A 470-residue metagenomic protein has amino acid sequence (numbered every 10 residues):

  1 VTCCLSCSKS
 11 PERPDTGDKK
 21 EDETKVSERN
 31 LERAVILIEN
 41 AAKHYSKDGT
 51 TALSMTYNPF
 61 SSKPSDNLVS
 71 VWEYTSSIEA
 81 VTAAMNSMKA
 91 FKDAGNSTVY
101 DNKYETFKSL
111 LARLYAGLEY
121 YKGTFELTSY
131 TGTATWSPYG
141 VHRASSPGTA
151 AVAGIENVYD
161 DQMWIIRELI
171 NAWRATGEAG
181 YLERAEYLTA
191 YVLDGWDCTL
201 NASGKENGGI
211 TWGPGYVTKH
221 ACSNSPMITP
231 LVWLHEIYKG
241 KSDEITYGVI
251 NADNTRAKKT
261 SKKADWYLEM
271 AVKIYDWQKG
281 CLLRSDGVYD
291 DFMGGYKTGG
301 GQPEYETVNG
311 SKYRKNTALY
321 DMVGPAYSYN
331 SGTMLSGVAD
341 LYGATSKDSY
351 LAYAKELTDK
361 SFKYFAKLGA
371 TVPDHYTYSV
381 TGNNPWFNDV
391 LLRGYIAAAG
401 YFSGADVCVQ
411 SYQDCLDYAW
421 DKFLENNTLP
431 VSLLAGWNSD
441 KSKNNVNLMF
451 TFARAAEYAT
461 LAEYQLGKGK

Functional and structural regions predicted by a protein language model:
V1-L31: Bacterial Sec-dependent N-terminal signal peptides
D22, G140-I155, A252-W266, K312-G324: Intrinsically disordered, low-complexity acidic Ser/Thr-rich regulatory segments
D22-D160, K219, A326, S349-K470: CBM-like carbohydrate-recognition segments
N40, A83, R113, G117 (+12 more regions): Alpha-helical scaffold segments in carbohydrate-active enzymes
A80, W164, E168-N171, P230 (+2 more regions): "A position-specific structural signal for the A-helix of alpha-solenoid helical repeats
V81, M88, T176, L231 (+5 more regions): Long alpha-helical scaffolds in large eukaryotic adaptor/regulatory proteins, encompassing alpha-solenoid repeat systems
N102-A252, L268-E269: Extended ligand-binding groove/face enriched in aromatic
P214, C222-M227, L231, K259-V338: Active-site cradle of extracellular carbohydrate-active enzymes
